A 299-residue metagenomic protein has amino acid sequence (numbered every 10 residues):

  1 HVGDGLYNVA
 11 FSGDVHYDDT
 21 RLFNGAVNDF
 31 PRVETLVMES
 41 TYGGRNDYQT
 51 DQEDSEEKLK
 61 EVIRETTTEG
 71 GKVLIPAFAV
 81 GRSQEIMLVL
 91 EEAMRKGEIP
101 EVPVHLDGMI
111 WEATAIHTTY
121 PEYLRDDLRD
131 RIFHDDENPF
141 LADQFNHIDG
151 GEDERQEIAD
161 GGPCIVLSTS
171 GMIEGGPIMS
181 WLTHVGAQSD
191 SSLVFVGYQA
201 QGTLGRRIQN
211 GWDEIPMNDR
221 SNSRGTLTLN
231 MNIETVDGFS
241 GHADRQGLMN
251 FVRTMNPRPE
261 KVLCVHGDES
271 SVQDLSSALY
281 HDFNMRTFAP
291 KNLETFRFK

Functional and structural regions predicted by a protein language model:
H1-E85, V89-E98, P103: His/Asp/Glu-rich metal-coordinating catalytic cores of metallo-dependent phosphodiesterases/hydrolases acting on
H1-N24, E154-A159, I165, P177-W181 (+2 more regions): Core dinuclear metal-dependent hydrolase active-site scaffold
A10-V15, V37-T41, P76-F78, L106-G108 (+6 more regions): Active-site neighborhood of phospho(di)ester-bond hydrolases with catalytic His/Asp-centered motifs
R21-T41, E122-L128, Q199-T228: Short, compositionally biased "basic patch" segments
N28-R32, I99, H184-S189, R253-R258: Short, conserved loop/helix-junction motifs that constitute active-site signature segments in enzyme catalytic cores
L59-L204, D219-S221, Y280-H281: Hard-cation-handling environments
M217-V252: Generic long, charged, amphipathic alpha-helical segments
N250-Y280, M285: C-terminal structured "cap/appendage" subdomains that terminate the fold
